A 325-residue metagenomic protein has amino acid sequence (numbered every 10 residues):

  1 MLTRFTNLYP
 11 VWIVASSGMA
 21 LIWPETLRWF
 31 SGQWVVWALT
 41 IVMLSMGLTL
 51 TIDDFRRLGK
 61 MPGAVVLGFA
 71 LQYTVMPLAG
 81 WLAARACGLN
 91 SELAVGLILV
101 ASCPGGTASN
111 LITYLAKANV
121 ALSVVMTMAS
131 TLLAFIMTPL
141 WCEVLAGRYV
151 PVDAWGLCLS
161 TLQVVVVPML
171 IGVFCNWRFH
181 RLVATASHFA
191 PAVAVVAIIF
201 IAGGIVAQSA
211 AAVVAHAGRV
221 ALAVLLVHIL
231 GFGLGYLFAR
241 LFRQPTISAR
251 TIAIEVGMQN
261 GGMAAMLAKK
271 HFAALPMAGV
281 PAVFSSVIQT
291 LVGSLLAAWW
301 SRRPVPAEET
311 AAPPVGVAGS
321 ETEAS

Functional and structural regions predicted by a protein language model:
M1-S325: Alpha-helical transmembrane segments of multi-pass small-molecule/ion transporters
